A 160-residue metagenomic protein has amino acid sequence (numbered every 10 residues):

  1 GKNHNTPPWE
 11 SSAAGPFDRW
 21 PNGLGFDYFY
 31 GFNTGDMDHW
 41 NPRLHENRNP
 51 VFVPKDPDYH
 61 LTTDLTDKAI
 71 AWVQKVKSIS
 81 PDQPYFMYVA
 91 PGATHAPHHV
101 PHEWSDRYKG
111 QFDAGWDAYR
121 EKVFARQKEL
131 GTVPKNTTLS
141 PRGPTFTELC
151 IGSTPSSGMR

Functional and structural regions predicted by a protein language model:
K2: Active-site glycine-centered loops adjacent to acidic/histidine catalytic or metal-binding residues that shape
N5-S105, K109, A114, T147-R160: Formylglycine-dependent
A96, S105, A118-G152: Long, well-ordered, tryptophan-enriched scaffold segments
